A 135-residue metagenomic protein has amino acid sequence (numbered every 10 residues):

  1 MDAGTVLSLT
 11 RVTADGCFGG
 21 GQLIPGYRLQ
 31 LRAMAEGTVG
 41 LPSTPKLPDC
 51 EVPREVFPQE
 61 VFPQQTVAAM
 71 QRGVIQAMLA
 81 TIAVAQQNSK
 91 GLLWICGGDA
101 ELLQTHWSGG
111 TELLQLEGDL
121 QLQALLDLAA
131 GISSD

Functional and structural regions predicted by a protein language model:
M1-T38, R72, Q76-V84: Phosphate-binding/catalytic loop of phosphoryl-transfer enzymes
A3-T5, G91-A100, G118: Glycine-rich beta-strand-to-loop/alpha-helix junction loops that act as flexible
C17-F18, L92-W94, L113-L114: Structural motif
G20-M70, A124, L128: Glycine-rich phosphate-binding loop plus the immediately following alpha-helix
G37, L41, A77, A85-S89 (+1 more regions): Change "in soluble alpha/beta enzymes" to "in soluble alpha/beta proteins
V52-L92, D99-L102: Adenine-nucleotide phosphate-binding core of ATP-dependent small-molecule kinases
L102-G109: Catalytic cores of alpha/beta
L113-D135: Glycine-rich phosphate-binding/hydrolytic loop that grips phosphoryl groups
